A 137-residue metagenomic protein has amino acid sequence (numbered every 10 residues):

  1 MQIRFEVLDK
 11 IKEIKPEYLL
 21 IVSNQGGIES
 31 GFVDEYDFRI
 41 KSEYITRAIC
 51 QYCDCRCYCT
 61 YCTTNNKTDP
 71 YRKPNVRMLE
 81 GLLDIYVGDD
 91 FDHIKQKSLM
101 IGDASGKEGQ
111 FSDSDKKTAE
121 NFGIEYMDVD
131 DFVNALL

Functional and structural regions predicted by a protein language model:
M1-I21, I28-T46, Q51-C53, R72-V76: Short, acidic loop-to-helix structural element flanking the phosphoryl-transfer center in phosphate-processing enzymes
I11-E17, D37, K41-I49, T63 (+2 more regions): Preference for well-ordered, secondary-structure-rich cores of eukaryotic proteins
L20-G27, T60-T64, G102-D103: Short loop/turn segments at strand-loop or loop-helix junctions that form parts of catalytic or ligand-binding pockets
I28-G31, K67-P70, K107-G109: Short catalytic/ligand-binding loop motif for oxyanion handling, primarily in non-cytosolic enzymes, centered on
I49-P70, L99: A short, structured active-site edge motif that brings together acidic residues
N65-R72, R77, F132-L137: A short acidic, often aromatic-flanked loop/helix-cap motif at beta-alpha or helix-coil junctions that lines enzyme
Y71-D113: Conserved Lys-Pro-Asp/Glu-containing loop-to-beta segment of HAD-superfamily phosphomonoesterases, centered on
L99-L137: Acidic, Mg2+-coordinating phosphoryl-transfer loop and its flanking beta/alpha structural elements, shared across
